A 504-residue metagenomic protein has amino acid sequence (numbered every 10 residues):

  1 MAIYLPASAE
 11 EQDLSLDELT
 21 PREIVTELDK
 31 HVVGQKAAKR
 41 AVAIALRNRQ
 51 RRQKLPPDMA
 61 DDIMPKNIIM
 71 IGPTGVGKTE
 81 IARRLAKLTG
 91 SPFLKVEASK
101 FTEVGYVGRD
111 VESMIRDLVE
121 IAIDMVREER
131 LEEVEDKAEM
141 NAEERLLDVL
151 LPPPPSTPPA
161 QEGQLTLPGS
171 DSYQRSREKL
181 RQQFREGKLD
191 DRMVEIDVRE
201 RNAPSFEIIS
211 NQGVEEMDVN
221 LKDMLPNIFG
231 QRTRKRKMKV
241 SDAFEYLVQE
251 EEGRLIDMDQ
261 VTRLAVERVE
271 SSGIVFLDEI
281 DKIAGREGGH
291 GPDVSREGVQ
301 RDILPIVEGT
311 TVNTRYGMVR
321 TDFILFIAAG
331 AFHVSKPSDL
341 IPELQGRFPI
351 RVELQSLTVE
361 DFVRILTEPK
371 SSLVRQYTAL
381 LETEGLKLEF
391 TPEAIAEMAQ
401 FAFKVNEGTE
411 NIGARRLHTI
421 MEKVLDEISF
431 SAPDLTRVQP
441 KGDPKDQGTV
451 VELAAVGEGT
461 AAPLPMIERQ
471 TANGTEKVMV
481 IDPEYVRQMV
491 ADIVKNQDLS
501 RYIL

Functional and structural regions predicted by a protein language model:
M1-L504: Non-catalytic accessory segments flanking P-loop/AAA+ NTPase cores
